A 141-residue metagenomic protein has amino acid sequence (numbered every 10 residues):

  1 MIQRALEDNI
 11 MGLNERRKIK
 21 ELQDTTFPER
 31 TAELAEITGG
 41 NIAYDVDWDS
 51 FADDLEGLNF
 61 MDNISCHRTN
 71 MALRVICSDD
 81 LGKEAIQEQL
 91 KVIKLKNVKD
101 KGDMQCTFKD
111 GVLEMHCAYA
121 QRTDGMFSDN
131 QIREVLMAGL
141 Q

Functional and structural regions predicted by a protein language model:
M1-I10: Short, Lys/Arg-enriched N-terminal segments with co-localized hydrophobic residues within the first ~10-30 amino acids
I10-T31: Hydrophobic or amphipathic, alpha-helical segments that drive membrane association/targeting
L13, G40-F60: Acidic/histidine-rich, surface-exposed loop or edge segments in extracytoplasmic proteins
T25-I37, N41-D49: DNA replication initiation on ssDNA origins
D53-T123: Auxiliary, metal-adjacent structural segments of Zn-dependent hydrolase domains
M115, Q121-Q141: Active-site recognition of the HExxH zinc-binding catalytic motif
